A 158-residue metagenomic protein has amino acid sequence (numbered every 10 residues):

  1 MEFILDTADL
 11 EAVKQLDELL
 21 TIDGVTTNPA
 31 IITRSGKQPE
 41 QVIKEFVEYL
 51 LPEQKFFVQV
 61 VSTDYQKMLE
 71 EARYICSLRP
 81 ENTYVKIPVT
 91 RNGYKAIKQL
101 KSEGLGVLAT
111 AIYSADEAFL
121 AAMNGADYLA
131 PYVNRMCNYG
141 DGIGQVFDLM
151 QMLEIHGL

Functional and structural regions predicted by a protein language model:
M1-K14, L19-I22, T27-Q99, V133: Active-site beta->alpha loop and helix N-cap motifs at the rims of alpha/beta catalytic domains
R91, G106-L108, Y113-L158: Catalytic alpha/beta core domains of metabolic enzymes, predominantly
